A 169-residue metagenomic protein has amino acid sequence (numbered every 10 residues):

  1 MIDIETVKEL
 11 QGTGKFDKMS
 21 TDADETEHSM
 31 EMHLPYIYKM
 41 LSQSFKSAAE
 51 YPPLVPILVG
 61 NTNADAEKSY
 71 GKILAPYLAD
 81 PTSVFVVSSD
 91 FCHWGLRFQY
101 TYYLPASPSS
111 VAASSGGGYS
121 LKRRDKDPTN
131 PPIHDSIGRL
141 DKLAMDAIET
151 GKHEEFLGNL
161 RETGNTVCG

Functional and structural regions predicted by a protein language model:
M1-G169: Active-site histidine-anchored catalytic micro-motif
